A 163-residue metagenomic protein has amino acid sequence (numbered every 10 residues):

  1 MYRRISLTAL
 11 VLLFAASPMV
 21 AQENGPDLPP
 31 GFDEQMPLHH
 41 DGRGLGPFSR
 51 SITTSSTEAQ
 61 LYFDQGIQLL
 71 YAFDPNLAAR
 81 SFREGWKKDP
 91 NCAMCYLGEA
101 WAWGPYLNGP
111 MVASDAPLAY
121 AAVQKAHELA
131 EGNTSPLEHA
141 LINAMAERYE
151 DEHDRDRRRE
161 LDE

Functional and structural regions predicted by a protein language model:
M1-R4: Positively charged n-region of N-terminal signal peptides that target proteins for export
S6-S17: Bacterial N-terminal signal peptides
Q22-E163: N-terminal alpha-helical interaction modules that lie
